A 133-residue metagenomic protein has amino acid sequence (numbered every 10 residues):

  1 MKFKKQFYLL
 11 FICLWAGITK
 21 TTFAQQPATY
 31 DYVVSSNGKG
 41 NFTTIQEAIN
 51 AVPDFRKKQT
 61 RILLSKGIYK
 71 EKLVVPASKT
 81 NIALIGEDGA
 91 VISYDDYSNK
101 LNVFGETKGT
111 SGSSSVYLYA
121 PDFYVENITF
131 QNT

Functional and structural regions predicted by a protein language model:
M1-P27: Bacterial Sec-dependent N-terminal signal peptides
Y32-L63: Acidic Gly/Asp/Thr-rich repetitive segments characteristic of extracellular carbohydrate-active and adhesion proteins
S36-G38, R61, T80-T133: Right-handed parallel beta-helix/beta-spiral solenoid domain characteristic of secreted/periplasmic
